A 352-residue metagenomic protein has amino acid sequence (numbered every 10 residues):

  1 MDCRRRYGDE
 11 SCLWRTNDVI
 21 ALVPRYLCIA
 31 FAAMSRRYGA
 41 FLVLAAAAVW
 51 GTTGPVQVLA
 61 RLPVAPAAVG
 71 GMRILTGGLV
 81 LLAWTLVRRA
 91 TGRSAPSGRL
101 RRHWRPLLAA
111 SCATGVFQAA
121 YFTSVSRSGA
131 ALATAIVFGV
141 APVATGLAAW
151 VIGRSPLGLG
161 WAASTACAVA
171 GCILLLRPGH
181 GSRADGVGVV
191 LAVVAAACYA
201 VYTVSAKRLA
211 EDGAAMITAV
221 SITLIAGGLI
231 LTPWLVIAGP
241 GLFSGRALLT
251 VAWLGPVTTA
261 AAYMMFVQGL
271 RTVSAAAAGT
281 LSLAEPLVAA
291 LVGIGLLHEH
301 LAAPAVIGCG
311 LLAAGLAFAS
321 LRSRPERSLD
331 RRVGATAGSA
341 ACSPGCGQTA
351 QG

Functional and structural regions predicted by a protein language model:
R15-M72, G77, W84, C112 (+5 more regions): Glycine-/small-residue-enriched transmembrane alpha-helix faces in small-molecule transporters and effluxers
S35-A40, P63-G71, R99-H103, R177-C198 (+2 more regions): Juxtamembrane helix-entry segments on the extracytoplasmic side of multipass membrane proteins
T53-G54, T85-L132, V137, G146 (+2 more regions): Specific transmembrane alpha-helical segments of multi-pass solute transporters/efflux pumps, especially DMT/EamA
A60, V69, R73, S124 (+6 more regions): Hydrophobic/aromatic residues within transmembrane alpha-helices of multi-pass small-molecule transporters
A68-L79, F122-P156, A195, A275-I294: Specific alpha-helical transmembrane segments that line the substrate/conduction pathway and gating interfaces
M72, A133-V140, S205-G228, T259-G295: Helix-helix packing/entry segments at the starts of transmembrane helices
I74, R177, A247, L283-G352: C-terminal-most transmembrane helix of multi-pass membrane proteins
L81, T85, L108, A148 (+5 more regions): Hydrophobic transmembrane alpha-helices of multi-pass small-molecule transport proteins
